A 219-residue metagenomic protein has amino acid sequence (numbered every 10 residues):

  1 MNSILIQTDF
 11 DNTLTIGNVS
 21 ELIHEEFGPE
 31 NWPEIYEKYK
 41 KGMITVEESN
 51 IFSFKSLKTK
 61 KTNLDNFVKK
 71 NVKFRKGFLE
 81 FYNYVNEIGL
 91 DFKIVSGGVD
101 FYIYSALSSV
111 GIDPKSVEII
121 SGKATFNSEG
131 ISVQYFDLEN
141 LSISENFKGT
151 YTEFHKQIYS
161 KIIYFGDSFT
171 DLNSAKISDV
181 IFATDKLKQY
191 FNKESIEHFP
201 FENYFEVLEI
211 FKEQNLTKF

Functional and structural regions predicted by a protein language model:
M1, T15-G17, M43-S49, N66-K70 (+2 more regions): Short acidic/polar alpha-helix capping motifs at helix-coil junctions
M1-I51, K55: Active-site neighborhood of HAD-like aspartate-dependent phosphohydrolases
N2-I6, F10, F54-D65, F165-F182: Long, low-complexity, intrinsically disordered polar/charged segments
N31-E37, K61-T62, I112-S116: Short, surface-exposed acidic
E47-N83, I88-L90: Metal-dependent phosphoesterase signature
G77-D91, G98-F219: C-terminal cap/substrate-recognition subdomain and adjoining C-terminal extension of metal-dependent phosphatase-like
